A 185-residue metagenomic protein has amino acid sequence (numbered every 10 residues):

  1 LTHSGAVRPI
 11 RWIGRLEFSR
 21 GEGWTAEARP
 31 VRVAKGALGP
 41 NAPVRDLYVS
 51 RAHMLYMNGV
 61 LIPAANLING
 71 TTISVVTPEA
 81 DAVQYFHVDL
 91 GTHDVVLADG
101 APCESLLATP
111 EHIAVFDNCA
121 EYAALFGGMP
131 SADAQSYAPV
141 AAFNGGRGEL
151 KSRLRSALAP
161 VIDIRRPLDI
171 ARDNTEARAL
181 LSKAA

Functional and structural regions predicted by a protein language model:
L1-F126: Long beta-strand-rich cores associated with HINT superfamily self-processing modules
V83-Q84, G91-L97, P102-A185: Sequence-level preference for short, compositionally simple segments enriched in small aliphatic or small polar residues
